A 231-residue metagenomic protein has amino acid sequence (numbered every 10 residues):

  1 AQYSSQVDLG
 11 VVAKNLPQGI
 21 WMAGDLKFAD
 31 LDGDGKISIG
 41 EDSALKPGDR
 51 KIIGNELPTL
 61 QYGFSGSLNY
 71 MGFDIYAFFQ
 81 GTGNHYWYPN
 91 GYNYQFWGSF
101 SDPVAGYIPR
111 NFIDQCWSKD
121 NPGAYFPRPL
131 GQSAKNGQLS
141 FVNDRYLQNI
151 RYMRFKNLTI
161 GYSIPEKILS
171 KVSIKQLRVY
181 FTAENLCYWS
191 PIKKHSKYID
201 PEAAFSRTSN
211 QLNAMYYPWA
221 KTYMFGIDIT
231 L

Functional and structural regions predicted by a protein language model:
A1-W21, Q115-S118, P122, S140 (+1 more regions): C-terminal beta-signal and terminal closure region of outer-membrane beta-barrel proteins
L9-A23, F28, G83-R178, A183-E184: Extracytoplasmic gating/loop element in the C-terminal half of outer-membrane beta-barrel translocons and assembly
D34: Acidic carboxylate motifs that coordinate Ca2+ or other divalent cations, activating on Asp/Glu
L60, M71-F73, R151, S173-L177 (+1 more regions): Outer-envelope beta-barrel architecture signal
G63-S65, N157-G161, M224-G226: Membrane-embedded beta-strand positions in outer-membrane beta-barrel channels/transporters
N69, Q80-T82, T182-L186, T230: Outer-membrane beta-barrel pore domains and translocons
G72-A77, K167-I168: Repeated loop/turn-to-beta-strand initiation elements of outer-membrane beta-barrel proteins
A77, V179-F181, I227: Membrane-embedded beta-strand positions of outer-membrane beta-barrel proteins
